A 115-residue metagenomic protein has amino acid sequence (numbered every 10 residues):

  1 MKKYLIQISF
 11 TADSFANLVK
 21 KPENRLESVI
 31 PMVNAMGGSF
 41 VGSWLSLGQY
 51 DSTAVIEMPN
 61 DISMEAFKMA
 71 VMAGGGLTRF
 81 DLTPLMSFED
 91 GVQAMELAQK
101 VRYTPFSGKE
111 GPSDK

Functional and structural regions predicted by a protein language model:
M1, L47-Q49, G75: Short coil/turn motifs at beta-sheet boundaries
M1-P31, S39-V41, F88-K115: Short S/T/G/P-rich N-terminal loop/turn motif that feeds into the first structured element of a domain
L5-I8, L45-K68: Short, well-ordered beta-strand segments in beta-rich or mixed alpha/beta enzyme and ligand-binding folds
T11-F15, S46, L82: Glycine-rich, flexible loop/turn motifs
S14, G37-F40, I62, R79: Secondary-structure boundary/capping signal
I30-T53: Short, glycine- and small/hydrophobic-rich beta-strand elements in well-ordered beta-sheets
L45-G48, L85-D90: Residues that form or immediately flank small-molecule/cofactor binding pockets and catalytic motifs
M58-F88: An amphipathic, aromatic/His-enriched active-site/gating alpha helix that lines ligand/cofactor pockets
